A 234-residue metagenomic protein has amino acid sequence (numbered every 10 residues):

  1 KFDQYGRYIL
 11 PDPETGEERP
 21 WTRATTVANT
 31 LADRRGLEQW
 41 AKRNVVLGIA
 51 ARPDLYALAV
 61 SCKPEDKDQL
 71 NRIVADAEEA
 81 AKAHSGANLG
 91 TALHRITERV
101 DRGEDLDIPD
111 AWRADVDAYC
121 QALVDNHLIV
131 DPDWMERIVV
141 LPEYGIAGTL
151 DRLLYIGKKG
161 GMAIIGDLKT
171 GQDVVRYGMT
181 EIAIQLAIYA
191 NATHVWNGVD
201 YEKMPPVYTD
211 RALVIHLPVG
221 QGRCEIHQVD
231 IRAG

Functional and structural regions predicted by a protein language model:
K1-A147: Metal-dependent nuclease catalytic cores that hydrolyze phosphodiester bonds in DNA/RNA, characterized by
D133-G234: Mg2+/Mn2+-dependent nuclease catalytic core
